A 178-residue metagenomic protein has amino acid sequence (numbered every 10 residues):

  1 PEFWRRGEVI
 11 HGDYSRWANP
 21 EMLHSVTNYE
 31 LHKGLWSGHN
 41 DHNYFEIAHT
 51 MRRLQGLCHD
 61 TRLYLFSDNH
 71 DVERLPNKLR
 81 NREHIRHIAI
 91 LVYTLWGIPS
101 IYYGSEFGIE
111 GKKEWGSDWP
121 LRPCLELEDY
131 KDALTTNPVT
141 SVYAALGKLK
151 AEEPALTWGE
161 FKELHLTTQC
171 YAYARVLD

Functional and structural regions predicted by a protein language model:
P1-H59, L63, R82, L91 (+4 more regions): Active-site-proximal helices and loops of the catalytic beta/alpha 8
R5-R6, F66, S100-Y103: A structural signal for short, well-ordered beta-strand segments and their strand-loop junctions that often border
L75-R80: Short, solvent-exposed helix-loop connector elements
I85-H87: Conserved interdomain hinge at the start of the Helicase C-terminal
A89, Y93-E110: Substrate-binding cleft of secreted/luminal carbohydrate-active enzymes
Y103-S105, W158-K162: Short coil/turn segments at secondary-structure boundaries
L164-D178: Carbohydrate-binding surface patches
